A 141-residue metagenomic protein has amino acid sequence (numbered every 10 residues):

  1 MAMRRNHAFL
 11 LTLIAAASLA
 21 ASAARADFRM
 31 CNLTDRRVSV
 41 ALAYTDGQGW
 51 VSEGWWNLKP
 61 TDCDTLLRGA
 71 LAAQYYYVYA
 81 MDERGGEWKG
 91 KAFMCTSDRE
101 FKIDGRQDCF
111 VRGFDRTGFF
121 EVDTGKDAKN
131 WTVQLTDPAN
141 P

Functional and structural regions predicted by a protein language model:
M1-L11: Bacterial N-terminal signal peptides that target proteins for export
L10-S18: Bacterial N-terminal signal peptides
A17, F28, Y76: A broad, low-specificity signal marking well-ordered, structured residues that form hydrophobic/aromatic
A23-C31, R37-G69, A80-P141: Intrinsically disordered, low-complexity segments enriched in small/polar residues
A72-V78: Short, Lys/Arg- and Gly-enriched loop/turn segments at beta-strand edges
